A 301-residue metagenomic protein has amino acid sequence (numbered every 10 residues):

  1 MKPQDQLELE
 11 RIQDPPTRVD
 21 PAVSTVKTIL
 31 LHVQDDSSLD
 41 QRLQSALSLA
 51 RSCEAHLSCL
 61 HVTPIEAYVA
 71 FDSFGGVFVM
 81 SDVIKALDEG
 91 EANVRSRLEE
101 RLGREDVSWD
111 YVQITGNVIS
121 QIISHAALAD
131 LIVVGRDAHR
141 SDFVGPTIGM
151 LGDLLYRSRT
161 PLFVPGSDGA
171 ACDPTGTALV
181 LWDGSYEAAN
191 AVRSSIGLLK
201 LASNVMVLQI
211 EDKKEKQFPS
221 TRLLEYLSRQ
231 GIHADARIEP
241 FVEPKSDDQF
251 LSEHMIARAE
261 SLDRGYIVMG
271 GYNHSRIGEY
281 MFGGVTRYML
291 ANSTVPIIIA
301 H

Functional and structural regions predicted by a protein language model:
M1-T17, T25, L39, L43 (+3 more regions): Gly/Ser-rich helix-loop-strand patches that form or flank binding pockets for ribonucleotide-derived cofactors
K2-F78, R157, P174-P244, S261-G265: Small/aliphatic-rich secondary-structure junction motif
V79-N93: A short acidic, glycine-rich active-site loop that binds or catalyzes chemistry on phosphate/adenosine moieties
S96, L102-E105, D142-G166, L224-R237: P-loop/Walker A phosphate-binding loop and immediately adjacent motor/lid segment at beta-alpha junctions
Q113-S120, E239-L251: Charged docking surfaces used in two-component/phosphorelay signaling
D247-S261: A short, acidic, amphipathic alpha-helical segment used as a generic capping/interface helix at domain edges
